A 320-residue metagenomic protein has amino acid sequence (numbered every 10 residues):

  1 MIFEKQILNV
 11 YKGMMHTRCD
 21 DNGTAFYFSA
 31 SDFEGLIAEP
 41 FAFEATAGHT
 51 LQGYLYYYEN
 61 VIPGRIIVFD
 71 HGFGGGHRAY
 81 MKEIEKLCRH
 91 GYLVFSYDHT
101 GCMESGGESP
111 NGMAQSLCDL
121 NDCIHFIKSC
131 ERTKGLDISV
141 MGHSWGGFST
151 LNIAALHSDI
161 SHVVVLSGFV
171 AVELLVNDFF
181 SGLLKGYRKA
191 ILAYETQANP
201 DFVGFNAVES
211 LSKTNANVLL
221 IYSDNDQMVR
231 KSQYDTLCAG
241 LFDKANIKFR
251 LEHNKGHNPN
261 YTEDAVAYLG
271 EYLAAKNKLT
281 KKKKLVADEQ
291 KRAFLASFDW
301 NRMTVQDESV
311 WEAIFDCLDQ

Functional and structural regions predicted by a protein language model:
M1-E44, H49-Y56, N277-K291: An N-terminal hydrophobic leader/cap segment in hydrolases
F73-K86, H99, S232: The serine-hydrolase catalytic nucleophile loop
I84-G106: Conserved alpha/beta-hydrolase
P110-E131: Alpha/beta-hydrolase active-site loop
N152-P200: Hydrolase active-site cap/lid region
T214, L220-Y222, D226: Short beta-strand/loop motif that positions the catalytic acidic residue of the alpha/beta-hydrolase fold
A216, R230-G240, D264: Short alpha-helix in the alpha/beta-hydrolase fold that links the catalytic acid
D243-Q320: C-terminal catalytic histidine-bearing segment of alpha/beta-hydrolase fold enzymes
